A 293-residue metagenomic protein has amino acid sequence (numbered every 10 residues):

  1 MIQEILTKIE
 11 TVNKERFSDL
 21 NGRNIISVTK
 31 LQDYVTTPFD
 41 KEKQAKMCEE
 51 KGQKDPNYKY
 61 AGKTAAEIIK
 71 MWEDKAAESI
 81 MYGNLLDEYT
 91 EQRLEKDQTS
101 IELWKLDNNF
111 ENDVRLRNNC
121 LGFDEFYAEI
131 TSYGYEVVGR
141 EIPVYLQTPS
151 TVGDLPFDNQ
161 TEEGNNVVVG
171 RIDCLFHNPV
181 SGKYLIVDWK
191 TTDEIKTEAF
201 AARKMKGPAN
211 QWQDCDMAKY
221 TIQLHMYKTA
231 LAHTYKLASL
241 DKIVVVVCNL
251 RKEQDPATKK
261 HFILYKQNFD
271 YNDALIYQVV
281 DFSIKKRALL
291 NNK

Functional and structural regions predicted by a protein language model:
M1-Y89: Charged, glycine-rich intrinsically disordered N-terminal tails and low-complexity linkers that flank
E4, D74, S79-G207: Catalytic cores of nuclease domains that cleave nucleic-acid phosphodiester backbones
T11, S18-L20, D55, S150 (+3 more regions): Acidic surface patches and DE-rich sequence motifs
K14, G22, G164, G182 (+2 more regions): Intrinsic-disorder/low-complexity loop/linker signature
N24-S27, I186, A230, N272: Catalytic cores of transferase enzymes with a strong primary signal for eukaryotic protein kinases
E67-M71, M205-N210: Short glycine/proline-rich turn/loop motifs
D74-E78, W212-K219: Conserved aromatic-histidine-acidic binding/catalytic patches
D214-K293: Metal-dependent nuclease catalytic regions and adjoining charged, substrate-binding loops involved in nucleic-acid end
